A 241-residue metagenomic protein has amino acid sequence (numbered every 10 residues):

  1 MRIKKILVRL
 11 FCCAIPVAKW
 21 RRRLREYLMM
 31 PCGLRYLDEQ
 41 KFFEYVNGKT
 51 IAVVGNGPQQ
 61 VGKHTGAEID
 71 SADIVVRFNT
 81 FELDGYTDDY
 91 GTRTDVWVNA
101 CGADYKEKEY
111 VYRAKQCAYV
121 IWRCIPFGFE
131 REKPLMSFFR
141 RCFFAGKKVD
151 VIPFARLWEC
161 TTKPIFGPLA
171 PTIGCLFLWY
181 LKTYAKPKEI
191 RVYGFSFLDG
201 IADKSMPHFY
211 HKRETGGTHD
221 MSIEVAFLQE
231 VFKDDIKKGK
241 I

Functional and structural regions predicted by a protein language model:
I3-I241: Metal-ion/cofactor- or nucleotide/acyl-coenzyme-handling active-site neighborhoods
